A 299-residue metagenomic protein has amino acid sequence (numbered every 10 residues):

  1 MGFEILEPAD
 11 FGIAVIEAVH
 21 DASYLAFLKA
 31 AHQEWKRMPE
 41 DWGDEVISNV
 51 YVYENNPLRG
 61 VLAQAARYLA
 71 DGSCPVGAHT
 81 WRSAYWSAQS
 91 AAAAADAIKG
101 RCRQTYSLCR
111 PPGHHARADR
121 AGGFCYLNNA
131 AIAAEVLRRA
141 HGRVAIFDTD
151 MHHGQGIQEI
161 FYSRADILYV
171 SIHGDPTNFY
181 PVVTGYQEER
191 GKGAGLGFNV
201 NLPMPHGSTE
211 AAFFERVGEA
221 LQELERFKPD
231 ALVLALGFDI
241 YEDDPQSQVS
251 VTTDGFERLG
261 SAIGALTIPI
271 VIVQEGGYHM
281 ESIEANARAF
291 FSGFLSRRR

Functional and structural regions predicted by a protein language model:
M1-R299: HDAC/HDAC-like amidohydrolase catalytic core signature
